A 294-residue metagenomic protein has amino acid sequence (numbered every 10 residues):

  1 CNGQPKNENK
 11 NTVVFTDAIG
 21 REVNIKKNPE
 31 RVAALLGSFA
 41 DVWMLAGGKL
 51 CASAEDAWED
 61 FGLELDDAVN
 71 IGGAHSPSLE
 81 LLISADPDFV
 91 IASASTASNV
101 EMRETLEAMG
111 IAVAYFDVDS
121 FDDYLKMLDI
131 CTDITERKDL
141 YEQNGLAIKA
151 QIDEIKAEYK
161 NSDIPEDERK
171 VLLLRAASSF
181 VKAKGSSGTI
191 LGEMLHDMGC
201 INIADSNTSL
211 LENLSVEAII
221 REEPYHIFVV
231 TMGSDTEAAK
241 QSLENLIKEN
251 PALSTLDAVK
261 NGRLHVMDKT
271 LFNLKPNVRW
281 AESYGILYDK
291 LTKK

Functional and structural regions predicted by a protein language model:
C1-S38, K138-L174, T231, D289-K294: Bacterial Sec-exported substrate-binding components of ABC uptake systems
D17-G20, A68-E80, N207-V216: Short helix-initiation/N-cap motifs at beta->coil->alpha
V23-N28, G62-N70, M198-T208: A local structural motif
L35-A85, F89-T96: A short, structured surface patch at a secondary-structure boundary
A57-E59, K182-E212: Alpha-helical, coiled-coil/dimerization segments enriched in small aliphatic residues
L79-A92, I111, V216-V229: Proline-aspartate-enriched helix->loop->beta-strand connector
S98-E101, D117-I130, R169-I190: Extracytoplasmic ligand-binding site segments that recognize negatively charged/polar headgroups
L125-D133, D139-E142, V229-K294: Structured C-terminal subdomain patch of bacterial secreted/periplasmic proteins
